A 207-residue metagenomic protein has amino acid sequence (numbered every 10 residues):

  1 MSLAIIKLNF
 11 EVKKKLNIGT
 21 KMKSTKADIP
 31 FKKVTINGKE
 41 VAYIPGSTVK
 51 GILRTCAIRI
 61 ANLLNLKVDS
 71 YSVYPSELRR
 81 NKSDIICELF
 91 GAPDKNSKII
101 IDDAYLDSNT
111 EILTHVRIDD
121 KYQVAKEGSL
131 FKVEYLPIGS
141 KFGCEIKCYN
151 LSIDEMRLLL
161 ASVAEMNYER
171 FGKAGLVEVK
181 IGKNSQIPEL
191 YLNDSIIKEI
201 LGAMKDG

Functional and structural regions predicted by a protein language model:
M1-G207: Small/polar/charged residue-enriched interaction surfaces, especially the RNA/DNA-contacting tracks of RNP/CRISPR
